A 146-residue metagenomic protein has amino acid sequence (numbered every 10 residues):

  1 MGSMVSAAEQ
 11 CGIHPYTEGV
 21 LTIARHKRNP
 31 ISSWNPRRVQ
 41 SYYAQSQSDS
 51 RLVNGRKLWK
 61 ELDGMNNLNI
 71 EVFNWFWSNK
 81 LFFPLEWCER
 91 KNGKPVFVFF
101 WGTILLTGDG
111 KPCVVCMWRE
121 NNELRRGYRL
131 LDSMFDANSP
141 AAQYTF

Functional and structural regions predicted by a protein language model:
M1-N66, V72-F146: A binding-site-centric feature that preferentially detects glycan-recognition modules on secreted/surface proteins
